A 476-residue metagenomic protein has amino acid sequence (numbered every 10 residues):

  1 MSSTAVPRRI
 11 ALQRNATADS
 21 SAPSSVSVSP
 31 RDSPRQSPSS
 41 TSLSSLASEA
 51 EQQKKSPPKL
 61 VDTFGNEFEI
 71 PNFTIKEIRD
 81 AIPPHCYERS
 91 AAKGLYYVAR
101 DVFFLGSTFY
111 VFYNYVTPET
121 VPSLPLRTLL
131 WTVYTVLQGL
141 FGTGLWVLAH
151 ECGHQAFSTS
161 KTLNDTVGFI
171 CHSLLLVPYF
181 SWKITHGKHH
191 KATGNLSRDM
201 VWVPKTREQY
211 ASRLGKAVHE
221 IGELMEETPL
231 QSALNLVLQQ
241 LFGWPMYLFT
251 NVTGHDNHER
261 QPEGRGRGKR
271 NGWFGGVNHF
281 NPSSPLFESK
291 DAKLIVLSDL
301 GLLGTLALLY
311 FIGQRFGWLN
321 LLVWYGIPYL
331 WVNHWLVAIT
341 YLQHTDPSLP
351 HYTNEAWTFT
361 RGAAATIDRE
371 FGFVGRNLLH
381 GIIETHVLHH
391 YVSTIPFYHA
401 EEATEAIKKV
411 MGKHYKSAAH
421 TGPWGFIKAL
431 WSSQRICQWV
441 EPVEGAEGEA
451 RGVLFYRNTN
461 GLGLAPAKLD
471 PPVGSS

Functional and structural regions predicted by a protein language model:
M1-G139, S173-Y325, Y398-S476: Non-catalytic, topology-defining segments of multipass membrane proteins
L105, F169, L306, N333-L336: Hydrophobic transmembrane alpha-helices of multi-pass small-molecule transporters
N114-E119, C152-S160, T253, N257 (+2 more regions): Membrane-interface elements of multi-pass transporters and channels
L137-A149, P178-W182, W244-D256, Y325-E355 (+1 more regions): Transmembrane alpha-helical segments that form the membrane-embedded catalytic/substrate-channel core of multi-pass
G142-K161, W182-L196, I339, Q343-P347 (+1 more regions): Acidic (Asp/Glu-rich) catalytic motifs at the cytosolic membrane interface
F157-L176, D199-R213, T228, Y352-F371: Juxtamembrane helix-capping/reentrant segments at transmembrane boundaries
E263-L300, T340-L378, H386: Multipass alpha-helical transmembrane domains of eukaryotic endomembrane proteins
R376-V410: C-terminal, well-structured subdomains that either form a transmembrane helix-short loop-helix hairpin in multi-pass
